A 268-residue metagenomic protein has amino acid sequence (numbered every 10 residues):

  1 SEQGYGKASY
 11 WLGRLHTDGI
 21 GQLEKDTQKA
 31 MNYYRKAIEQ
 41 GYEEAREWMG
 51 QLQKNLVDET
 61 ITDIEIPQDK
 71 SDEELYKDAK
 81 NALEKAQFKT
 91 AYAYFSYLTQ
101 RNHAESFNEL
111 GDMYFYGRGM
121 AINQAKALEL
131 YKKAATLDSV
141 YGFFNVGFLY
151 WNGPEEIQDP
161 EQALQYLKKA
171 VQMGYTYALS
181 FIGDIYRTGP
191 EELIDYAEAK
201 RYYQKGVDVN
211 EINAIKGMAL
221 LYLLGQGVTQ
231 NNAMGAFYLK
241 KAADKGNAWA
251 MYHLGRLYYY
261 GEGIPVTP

Functional and structural regions predicted by a protein language model:
E2-Y5, D18-I20, Q40-Y42, K70 (+13 more regions): Short helix-capping/linker turns of helical repeat alpha-solenoids
S9-D18, Q51-Q53, K77-A82, E109-Y116 (+4 more regions): Hydrophobic face of amphipathic alpha-helices that form TPR/SEL1-like repeat modules and related alpha-solenoid
T27-E43, G50: TPR/TPR-like (Sel1-like) alpha-helical repeat modules
R46-E73: Pro/Ala/Gly-rich low-complexity, hydrophilic intrinsically disordered segments
